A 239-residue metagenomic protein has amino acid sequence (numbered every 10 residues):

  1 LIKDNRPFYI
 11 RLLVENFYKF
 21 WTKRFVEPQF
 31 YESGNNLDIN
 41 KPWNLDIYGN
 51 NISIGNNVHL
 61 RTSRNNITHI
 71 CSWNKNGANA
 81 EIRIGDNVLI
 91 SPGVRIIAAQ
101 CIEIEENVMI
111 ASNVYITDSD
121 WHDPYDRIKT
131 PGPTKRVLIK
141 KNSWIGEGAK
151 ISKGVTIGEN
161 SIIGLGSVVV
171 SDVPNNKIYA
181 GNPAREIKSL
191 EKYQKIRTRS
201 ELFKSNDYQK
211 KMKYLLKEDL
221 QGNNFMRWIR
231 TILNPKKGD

Functional and structural regions predicted by a protein language model:
L1-T117, K140-K141, E159, N175 (+1 more regions): Domain-scale signature associated with acetyltransferase and cell-envelope carbohydrate enzymes
N50, A80, Q100, P133-K135 (+2 more regions): Glycine/small-residue-rich pyrophosphate-binding loop that anchors the diphosphate of NDP-sugar donors
G77, K129-N142: Glycine-rich NAD(P)-binding loop of Rossmann-like domains
R95-C101, E147-I162, S167-S171: Beta-rich strand-turn-strand
D120-W121, R127-K129, V173, S189-L190: Conserved catalytic-core motifs of eukaryotic protein kinase domains, centered on the activation segment
D123-T130, K195-R199: Short glycine/proline- and charge-enriched loop/turn segments that cap or connect secondary-structure elements
R136-V137, G154-V155, N176: A short, glycine- and basic residue-enriched loop/turn that sits immediately adjacent to a domain's principal
